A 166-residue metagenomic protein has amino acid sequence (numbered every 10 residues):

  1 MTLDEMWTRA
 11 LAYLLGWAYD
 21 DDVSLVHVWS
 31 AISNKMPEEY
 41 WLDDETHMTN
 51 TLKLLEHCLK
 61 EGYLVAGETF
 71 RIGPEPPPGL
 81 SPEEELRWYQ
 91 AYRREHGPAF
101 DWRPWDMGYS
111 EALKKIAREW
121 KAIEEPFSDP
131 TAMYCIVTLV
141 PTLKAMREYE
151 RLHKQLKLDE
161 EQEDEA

Functional and structural regions predicted by a protein language model:
M1-T49, H57-K60, E68, R93 (+2 more regions): Short amphipathic alpha-helical interface segments
G73-E165: Short, amphipathic alpha-helical interaction segments positioned at domain boundaries
